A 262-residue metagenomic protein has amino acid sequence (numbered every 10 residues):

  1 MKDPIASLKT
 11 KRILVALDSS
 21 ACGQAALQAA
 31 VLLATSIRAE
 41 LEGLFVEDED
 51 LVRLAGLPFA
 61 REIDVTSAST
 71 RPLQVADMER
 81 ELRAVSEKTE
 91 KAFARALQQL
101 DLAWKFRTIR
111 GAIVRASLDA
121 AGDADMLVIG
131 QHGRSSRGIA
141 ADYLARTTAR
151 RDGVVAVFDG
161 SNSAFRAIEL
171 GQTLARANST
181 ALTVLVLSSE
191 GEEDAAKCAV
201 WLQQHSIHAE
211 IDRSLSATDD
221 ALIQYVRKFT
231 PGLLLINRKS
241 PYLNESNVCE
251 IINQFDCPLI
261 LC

Functional and structural regions predicted by a protein language model:
K2-R71, A149-A221, P231-L233, Q254 (+1 more regions): Small/aliphatic-rich secondary-structure junction motif
K9, S20-A29, L102, F106-F158 (+2 more regions): Gly/Ser-rich helix-loop-strand patches that form or flank binding pockets for ribonucleotide-derived cofactors
A55-G56, V75-A76, V85: Long, compositionally biased, intrinsically disordered segments
T70-R80: Short glycine/proline- and acidic residue-enriched helix-loop micro-motifs that form flexible lids or anion-recognition
M78-L102: Ordered, amphipathic secondary-structure segments that act as subunit-interaction surfaces in large macromolecular
L97-K105, H205-E210: A short helix-to-beta-strand connector/capping loop
